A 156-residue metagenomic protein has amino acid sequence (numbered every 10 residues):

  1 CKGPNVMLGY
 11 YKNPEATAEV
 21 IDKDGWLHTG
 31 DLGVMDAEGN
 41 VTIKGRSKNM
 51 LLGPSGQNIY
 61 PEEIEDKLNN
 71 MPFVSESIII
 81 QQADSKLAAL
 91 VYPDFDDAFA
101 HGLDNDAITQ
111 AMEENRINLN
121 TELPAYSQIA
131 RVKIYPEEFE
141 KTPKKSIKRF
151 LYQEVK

Functional and structural regions predicted by a protein language model:
G3, L8-G9, L32-A125, E138: AMP-binding/adenylate-forming catalytic core of the ANL superfamily
Y10, D36-A37, P143, K156: Activation segment
Y11, H101-G102, P143-S146: Short conserved micro-motifs at the rims of enzyme active sites and ligand-binding pockets
K12, D22-K23: Phosphate-coordinating loops and pocket residues in cytosolic domains that bind phosphorylated ligands
G25, G39, G56, K144-K145: Detector for glycine-centered tight turns/loop "hinges" at secondary-structure junctions
E76, R116-K156: Conserved C-terminal "lid"/linker of ANL adenylate-forming enzymes
